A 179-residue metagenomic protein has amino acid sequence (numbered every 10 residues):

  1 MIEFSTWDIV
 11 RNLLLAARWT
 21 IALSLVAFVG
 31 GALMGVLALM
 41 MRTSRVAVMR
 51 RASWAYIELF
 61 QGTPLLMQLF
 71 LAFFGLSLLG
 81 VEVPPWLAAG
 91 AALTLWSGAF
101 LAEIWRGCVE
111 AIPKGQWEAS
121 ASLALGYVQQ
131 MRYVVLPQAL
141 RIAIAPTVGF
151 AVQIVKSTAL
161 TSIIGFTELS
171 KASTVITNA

Functional and structural regions predicted by a protein language model:
M1-A179: Transmembrane alpha-helices and adjacent helix-loop boundaries
